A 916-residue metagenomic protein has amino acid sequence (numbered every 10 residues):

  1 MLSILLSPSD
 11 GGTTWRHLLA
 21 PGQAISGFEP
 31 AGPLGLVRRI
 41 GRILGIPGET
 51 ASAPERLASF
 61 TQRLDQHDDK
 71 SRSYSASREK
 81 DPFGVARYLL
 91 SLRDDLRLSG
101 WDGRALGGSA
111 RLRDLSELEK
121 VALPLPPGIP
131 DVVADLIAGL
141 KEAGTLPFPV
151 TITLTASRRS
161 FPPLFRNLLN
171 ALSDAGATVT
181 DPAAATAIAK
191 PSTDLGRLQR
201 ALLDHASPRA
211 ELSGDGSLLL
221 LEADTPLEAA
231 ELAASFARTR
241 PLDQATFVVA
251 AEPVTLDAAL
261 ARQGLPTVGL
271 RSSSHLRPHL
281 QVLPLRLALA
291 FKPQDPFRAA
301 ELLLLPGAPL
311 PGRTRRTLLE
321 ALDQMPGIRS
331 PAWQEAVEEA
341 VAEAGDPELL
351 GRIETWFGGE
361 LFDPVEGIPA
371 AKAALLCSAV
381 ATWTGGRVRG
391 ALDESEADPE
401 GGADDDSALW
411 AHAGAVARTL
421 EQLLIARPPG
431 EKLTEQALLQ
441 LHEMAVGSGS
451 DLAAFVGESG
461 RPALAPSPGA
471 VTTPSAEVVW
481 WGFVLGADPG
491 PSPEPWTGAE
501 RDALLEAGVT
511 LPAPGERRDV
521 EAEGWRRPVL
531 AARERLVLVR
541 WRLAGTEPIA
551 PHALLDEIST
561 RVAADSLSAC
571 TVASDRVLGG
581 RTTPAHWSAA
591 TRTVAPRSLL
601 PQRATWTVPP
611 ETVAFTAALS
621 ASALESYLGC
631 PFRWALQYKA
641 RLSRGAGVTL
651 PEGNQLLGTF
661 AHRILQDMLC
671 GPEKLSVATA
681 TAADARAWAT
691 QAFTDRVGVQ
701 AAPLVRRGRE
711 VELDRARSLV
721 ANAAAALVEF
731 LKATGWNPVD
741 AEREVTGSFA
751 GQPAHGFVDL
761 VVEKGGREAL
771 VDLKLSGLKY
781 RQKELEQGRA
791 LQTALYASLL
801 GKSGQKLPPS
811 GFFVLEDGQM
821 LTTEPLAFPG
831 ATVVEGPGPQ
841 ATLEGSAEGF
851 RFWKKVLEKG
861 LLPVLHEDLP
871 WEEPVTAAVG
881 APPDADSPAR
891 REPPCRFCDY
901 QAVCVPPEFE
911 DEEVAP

Functional and structural regions predicted by a protein language model:
M1-A507, A646-T649, G653, L657 (+3 more regions): Nucleic acid-machinery interaction/catalytic patches
G11, L19, V520-W525, G788-L799: Short, charged, amphipathic alpha-helix that recurs within catalytic cores of restriction-modification and other
S157-R159, A184-A185, A250-V254, L270-H275 (+9 more regions): An acidic- and aromatic-residue-enriched active-site/binding cleft used to recognize and process polar
N167-N170, A261-P266, P491-G498, G545 (+5 more regions): Short secondary-structure boundary/capping segments
L285-G386, V529-S622, A827-E844, E848 (+1 more regions): Polynucleotide-recognition surfaces of large bacterial nucleic-acid defense/processing enzymes
L289, L305, W481-P489, A531-E534 (+9 more regions): Short, well-ordered loop/turn and helix-capping segments at boundaries between secondary-structure elements and domains
L511-L567, Y796, W853-C895: C-terminal accessory regions
P596-P916: RecB-family 4Fe-4S metal-dependent nuclease core
